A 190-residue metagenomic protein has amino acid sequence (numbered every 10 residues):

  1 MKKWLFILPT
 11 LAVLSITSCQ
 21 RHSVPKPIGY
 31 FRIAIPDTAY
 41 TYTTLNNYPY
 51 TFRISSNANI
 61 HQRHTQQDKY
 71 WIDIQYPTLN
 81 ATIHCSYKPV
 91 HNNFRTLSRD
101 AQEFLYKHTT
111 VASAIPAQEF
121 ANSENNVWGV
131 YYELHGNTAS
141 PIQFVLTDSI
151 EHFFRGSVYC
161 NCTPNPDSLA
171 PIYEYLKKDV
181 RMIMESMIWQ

Functional and structural regions predicted by a protein language model:
M1-W4: Positively charged n-region of N-terminal signal peptides that target proteins for export
F6-L11, R21: Sec-dependent N-terminal signal peptides
S15-S18: C-terminal motif of bacterial Sec signal peptides marking the signal peptidase cleavage site
Q20-K26: Bacterial lipoprotein signal-peptidase II cleavage site
P27-Y48: Post-signal peptide N-terminal segment of mature Sec-exported envelope proteins
N47-E103: Secretory pathway targeting signatures of secreted, lumenal, and periplasmic proteins
R53-H64, K107-N122: Short secondary-structure junctions
A117-Q190: Short, well-structured beta-strand
